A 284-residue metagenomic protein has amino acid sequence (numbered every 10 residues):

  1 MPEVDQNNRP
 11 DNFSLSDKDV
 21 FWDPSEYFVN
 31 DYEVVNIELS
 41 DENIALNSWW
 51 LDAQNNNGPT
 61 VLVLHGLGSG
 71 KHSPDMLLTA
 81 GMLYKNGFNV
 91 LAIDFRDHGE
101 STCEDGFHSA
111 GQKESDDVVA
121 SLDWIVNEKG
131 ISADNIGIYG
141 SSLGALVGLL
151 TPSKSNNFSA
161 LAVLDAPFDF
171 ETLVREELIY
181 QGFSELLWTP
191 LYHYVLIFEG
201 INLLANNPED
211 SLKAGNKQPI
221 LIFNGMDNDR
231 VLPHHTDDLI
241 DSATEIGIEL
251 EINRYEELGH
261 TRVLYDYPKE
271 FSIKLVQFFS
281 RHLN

Functional and structural regions predicted by a protein language model:
L15-N56: N-terminal cap/lid segment of alpha/beta-hydrolase-fold proteins
G58-G66: Short beta-strand element of the alpha/beta-hydrolase
G68-M82, F95, H234-H235: The serine-hydrolase catalytic nucleophile loop
A80-T102: Conserved alpha/beta-hydrolase
H108-K129: Alpha/beta-hydrolase active-site loop
L150-I201: Hydrolase active-site cap/lid region
G215-N216, L221-N224, N228: Short beta-strand/loop motif that positions the catalytic acidic residue of the alpha/beta-hydrolase fold
D237-N284: C-terminal catalytic histidine-bearing segment of alpha/beta-hydrolase fold enzymes
